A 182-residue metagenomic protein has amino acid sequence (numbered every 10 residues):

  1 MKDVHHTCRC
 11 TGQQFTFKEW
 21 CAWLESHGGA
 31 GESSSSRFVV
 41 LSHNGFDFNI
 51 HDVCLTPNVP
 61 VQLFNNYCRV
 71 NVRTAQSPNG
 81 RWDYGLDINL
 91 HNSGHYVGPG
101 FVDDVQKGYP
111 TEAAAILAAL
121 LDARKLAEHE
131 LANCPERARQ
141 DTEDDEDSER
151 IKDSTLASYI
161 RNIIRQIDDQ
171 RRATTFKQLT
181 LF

Functional and structural regions predicted by a protein language model:
M1-R69, D145, S154, S158-F182: Negatively charged, low-complexity tracts enriched in Asp/Glu with abundant Ser/Thr
C68, V102-Q106, D153: Glycine-rich, flexible loop segments associated with nucleotide phosphate handling
V70, W82: Residue-level detector of short, conserved catalytic/binding motifs and their immediate flanks
T74-P78: Short, low-complexity Ser/Thr-rich regulatory SLiMs
N79-R81, H91: Primarily extracytoplasmic ectodomains and periplasmic/lumenal surface modules that are beta-strand-rich
Y84-L86: Short beta-strand motif preference
N89-K125, H129: A short, exposed loop/beta-hairpin motif centered on an aromatic-Gly-Thr core
E112-D169: Polybasic, proline/glycine-rich intrinsically disordered low-complexity segments
